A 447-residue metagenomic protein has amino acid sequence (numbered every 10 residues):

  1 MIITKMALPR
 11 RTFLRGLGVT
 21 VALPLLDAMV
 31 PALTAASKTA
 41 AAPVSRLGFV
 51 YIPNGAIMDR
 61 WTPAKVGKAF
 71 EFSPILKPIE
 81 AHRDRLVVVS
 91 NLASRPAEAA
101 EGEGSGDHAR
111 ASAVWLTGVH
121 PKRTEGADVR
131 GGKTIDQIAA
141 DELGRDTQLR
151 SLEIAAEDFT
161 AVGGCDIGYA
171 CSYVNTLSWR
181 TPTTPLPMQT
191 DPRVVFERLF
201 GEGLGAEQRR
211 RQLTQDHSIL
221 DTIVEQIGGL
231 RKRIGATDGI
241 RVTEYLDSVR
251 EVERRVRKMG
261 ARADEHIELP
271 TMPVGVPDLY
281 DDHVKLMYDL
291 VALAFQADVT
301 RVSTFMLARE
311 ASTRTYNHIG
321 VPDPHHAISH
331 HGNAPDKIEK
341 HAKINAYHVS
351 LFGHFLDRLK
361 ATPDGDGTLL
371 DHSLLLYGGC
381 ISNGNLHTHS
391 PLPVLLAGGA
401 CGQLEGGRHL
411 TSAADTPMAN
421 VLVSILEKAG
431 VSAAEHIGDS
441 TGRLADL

Functional and structural regions predicted by a protein language model:
M1-L447: Ligand-binding pockets and gating/stacking loops
